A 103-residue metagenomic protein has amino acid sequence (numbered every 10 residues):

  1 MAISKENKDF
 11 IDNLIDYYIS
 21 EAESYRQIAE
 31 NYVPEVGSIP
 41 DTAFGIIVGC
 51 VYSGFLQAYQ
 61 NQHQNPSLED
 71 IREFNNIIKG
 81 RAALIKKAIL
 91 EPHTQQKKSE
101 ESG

Functional and structural regions predicted by a protein language model:
M1-K8, L90-G103: Short acidic DE-rich linear segments
M1-Y32: Short terminal alpha-helical segments
I3-E6, E35-A43, D70: Non-transmembrane, amphipathic alpha-helical segments
D41-I47, S53-N61: Acidic, low-complexity, intrinsically disordered interaction modules
Y59-K97: Charged low-complexity stretches with an acidic bias
